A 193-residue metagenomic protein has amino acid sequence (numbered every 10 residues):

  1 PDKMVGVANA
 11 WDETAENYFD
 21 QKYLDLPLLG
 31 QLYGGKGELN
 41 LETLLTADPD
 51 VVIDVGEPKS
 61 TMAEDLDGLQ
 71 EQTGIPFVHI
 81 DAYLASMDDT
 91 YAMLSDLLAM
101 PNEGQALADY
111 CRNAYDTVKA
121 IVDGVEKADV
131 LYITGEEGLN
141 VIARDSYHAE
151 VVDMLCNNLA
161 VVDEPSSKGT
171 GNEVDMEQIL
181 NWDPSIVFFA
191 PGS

Functional and structural regions predicted by a protein language model:
P1-A47, V51-P58, N158-A160: A short, structured surface patch at a secondary-structure boundary
V7-A10, V55, D81, I133 (+1 more regions): Conserved residues at the C-terminal ends of beta-strands
Y33, V141, D145-T170: Alpha-helical, coiled-coil/dimerization segments enriched in small aliphatic residues
G35-E42, S167-E177: Structural motif
L45-T46, Q70-Q72, D123-E126, D153 (+1 more regions): Extracellular/periplasmic catalytic domains that process cell-envelope and extracellular macromolecules
V51, E64-N140, V161-P165, G169-E173: Extracytoplasmic substrate-binding proteins
P58-E71, P191-S193: A ligand-binding cleft/hinge motif common to bilobed small-molecule-binding domains
D153, V162, G169-S193: Ligand-binding pocket segment of bilobal, Venus flytrap-like solute-binding proteins
